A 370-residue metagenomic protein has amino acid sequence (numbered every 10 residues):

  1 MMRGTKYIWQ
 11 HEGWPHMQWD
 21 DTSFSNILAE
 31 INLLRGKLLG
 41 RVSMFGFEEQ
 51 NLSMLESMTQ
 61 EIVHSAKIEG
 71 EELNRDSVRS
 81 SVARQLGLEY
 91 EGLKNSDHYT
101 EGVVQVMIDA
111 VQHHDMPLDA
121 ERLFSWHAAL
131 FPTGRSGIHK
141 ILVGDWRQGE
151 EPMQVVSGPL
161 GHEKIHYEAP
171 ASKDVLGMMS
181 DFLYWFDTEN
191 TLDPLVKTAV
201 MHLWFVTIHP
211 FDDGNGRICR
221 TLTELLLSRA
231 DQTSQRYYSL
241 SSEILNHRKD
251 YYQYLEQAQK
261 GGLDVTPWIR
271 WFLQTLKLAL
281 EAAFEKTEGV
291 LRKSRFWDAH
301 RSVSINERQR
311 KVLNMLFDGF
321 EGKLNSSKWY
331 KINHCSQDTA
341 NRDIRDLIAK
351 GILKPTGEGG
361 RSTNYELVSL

Functional and structural regions predicted by a protein language model:
M1-L370: FIC/Doc superfamily catalytic core
